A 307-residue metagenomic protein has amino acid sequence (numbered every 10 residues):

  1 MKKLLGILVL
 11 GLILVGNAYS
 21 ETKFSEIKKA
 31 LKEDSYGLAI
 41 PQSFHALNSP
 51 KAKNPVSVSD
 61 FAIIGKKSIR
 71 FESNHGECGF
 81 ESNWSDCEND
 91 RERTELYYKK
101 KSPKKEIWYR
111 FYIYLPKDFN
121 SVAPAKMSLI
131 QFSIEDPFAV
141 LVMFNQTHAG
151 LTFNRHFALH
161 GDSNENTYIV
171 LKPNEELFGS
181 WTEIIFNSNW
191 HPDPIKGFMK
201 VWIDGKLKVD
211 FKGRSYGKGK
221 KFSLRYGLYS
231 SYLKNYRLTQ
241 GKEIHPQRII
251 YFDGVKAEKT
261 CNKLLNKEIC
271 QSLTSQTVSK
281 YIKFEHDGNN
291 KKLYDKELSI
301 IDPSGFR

Functional and structural regions predicted by a protein language model:
M1-L4: Positively charged n-region of N-terminal signal peptides that target proteins for export
I7-I13: Bacterial N-terminal signal peptides
G16-S20: Sec/Tat signal peptide C-region and signal peptidase I cleavage site
E21-T182, S188-R307: Low-complexity, Ser/Thr/Pro/Gly-rich disordered linker/stalk regions
